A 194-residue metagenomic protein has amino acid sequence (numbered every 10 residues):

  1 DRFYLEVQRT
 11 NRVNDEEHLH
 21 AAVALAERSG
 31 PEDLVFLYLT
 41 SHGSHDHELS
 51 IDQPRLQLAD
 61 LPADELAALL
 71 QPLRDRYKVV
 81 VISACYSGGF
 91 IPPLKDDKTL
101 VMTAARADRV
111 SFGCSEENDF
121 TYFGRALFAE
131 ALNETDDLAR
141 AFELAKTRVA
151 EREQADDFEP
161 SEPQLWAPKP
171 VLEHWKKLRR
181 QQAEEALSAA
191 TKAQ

Functional and structural regions predicted by a protein language model:
D1-D33, E153, D157, Q164: Functional beta-strand-loop-alpha-helix junction segments that form "active/interaction loops" within catalytic
R2-E6, L34-L39, Y77-S83, L100-A104: Structural recognition of the beta-strand scaffold that forms the well-ordered cores of secreted hydrolase catalytic
Y4-V13, A24-A26, S50-Q57, F112-E117 (+1 more regions): Second-shell loop/turn segments in exported
R9, S41-G43, Q53-R55, A84-Y86 (+1 more regions): A mature extracytoplasmic/lumenal domain signature
R28-E32, P72-R74, P93-D97: Extracellular/periplasmic catalytic domains that process cell-envelope and extracellular macromolecules
E32, T40-R74: A short, glycine/acidic-enriched catalytic loop
V79-L172: Active-site-proximal C-terminal subdomain of hydrolase catalytic domains
P168-A193: A cross-kingdom feature marking charged/low-complexity
